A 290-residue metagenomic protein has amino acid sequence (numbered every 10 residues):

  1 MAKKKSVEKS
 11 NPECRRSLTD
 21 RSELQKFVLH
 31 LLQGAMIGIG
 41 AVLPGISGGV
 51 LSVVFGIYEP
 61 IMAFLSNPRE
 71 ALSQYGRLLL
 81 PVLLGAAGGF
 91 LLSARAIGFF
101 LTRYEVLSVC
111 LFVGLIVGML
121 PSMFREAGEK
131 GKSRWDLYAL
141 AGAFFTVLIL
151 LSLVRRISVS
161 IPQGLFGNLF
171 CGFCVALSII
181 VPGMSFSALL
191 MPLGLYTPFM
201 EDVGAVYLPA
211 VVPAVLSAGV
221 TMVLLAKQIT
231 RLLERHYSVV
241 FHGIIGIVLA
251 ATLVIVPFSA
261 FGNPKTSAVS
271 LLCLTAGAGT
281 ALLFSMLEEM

Functional and structural regions predicted by a protein language model:
A2-M36, S73-I179, T197, L208-P209 (+1 more regions): Juxtamembrane transmembrane-helix boundary motif
Q25, P44, L51-V54, A86: Short, N-terminal intrinsically disordered low-complexity segments that are rich in Pro/Gly and polar/charged residues
F27-G48, A63: N-terminal signal-anchor module of multipass membrane proteins
A41, V50-E70, C171, V175-S178 (+1 more regions): Interfacial segments of multi-pass membrane proteins
V42-G49, T102-Y104, G183: Transmembrane helix interruption/hinge and helix-loop junction motifs
L43-I46, L72-G76: Membrane-interface helix starts
